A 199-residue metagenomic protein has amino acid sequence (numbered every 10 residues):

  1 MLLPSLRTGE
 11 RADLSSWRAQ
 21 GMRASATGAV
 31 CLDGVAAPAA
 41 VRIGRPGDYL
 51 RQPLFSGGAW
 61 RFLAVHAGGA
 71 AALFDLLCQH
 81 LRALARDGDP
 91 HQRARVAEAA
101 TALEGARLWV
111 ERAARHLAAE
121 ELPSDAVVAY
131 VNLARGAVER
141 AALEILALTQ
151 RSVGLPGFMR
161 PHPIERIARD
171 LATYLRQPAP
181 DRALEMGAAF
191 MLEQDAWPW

Functional and structural regions predicted by a protein language model:
M1-A12: A short core secondary-structure module
W17-E104: Glycine-rich beta->alpha junctions and the first turn(s) of the following alpha-helix
G47, D89, S124, L146 (+3 more regions): Alpha-helix initiation and N-capping motif
L63, D89, V96-A99, V127 (+3 more regions): Hydrophobic packing residues in well-ordered alpha-helices of helical domains and bundles
A67-D75, A97, R107, E111 (+4 more regions): Predominant activation on well-ordered alpha-helical scaffold segments within soluble catalytic domains
G68, A97-E104, N132, G136-L143 (+2 more regions): Generic structural signal for well-ordered, non-transmembrane alpha-helical segments in soluble/cytosolic regions
R82, G105-A137, A147-F158: C-terminal helix-coil-helix/basic helical segment that borders enzyme active sites and/or dimer interfaces and provides
L155-W199: Glycine-rich phosphate/cofactor-binding loops in nucleotide/flavin-utilizing enzymes
